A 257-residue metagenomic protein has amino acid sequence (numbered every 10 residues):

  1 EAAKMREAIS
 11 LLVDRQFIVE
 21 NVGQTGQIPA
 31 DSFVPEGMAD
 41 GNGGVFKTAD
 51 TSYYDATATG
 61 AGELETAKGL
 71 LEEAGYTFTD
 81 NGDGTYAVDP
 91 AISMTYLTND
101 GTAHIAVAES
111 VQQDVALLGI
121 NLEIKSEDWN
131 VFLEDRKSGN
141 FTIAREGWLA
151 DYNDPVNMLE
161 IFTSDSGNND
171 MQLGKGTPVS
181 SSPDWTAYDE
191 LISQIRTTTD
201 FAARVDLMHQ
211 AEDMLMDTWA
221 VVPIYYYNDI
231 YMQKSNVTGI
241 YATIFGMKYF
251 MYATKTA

Functional and structural regions predicted by a protein language model:
A3, S93-L97, S193-Q194: Glycine- and acidic
K4-A8, A91, W219-V221: Extracellular structured ligand-interaction cores
K4-E7, Q16, E20, G69-E73: Helix-loop-helix "hinge/cap" segment bordering the ligand-binding cleft or interdomain interface
M5-R6, A67, F132-R136: Short, hydrophobic alpha-helical packing/hinge segments within bilobed ligand-binding/sensory domains
S10-T48, A103-Q112, R136-A257: Detector for C-terminal structural segments
P29-Y76, D80, D100-I105: Structural transition elements
G60, A74-D151, F201, D229: Ligand/substrate-recognition segments at binding pockets and active sites
